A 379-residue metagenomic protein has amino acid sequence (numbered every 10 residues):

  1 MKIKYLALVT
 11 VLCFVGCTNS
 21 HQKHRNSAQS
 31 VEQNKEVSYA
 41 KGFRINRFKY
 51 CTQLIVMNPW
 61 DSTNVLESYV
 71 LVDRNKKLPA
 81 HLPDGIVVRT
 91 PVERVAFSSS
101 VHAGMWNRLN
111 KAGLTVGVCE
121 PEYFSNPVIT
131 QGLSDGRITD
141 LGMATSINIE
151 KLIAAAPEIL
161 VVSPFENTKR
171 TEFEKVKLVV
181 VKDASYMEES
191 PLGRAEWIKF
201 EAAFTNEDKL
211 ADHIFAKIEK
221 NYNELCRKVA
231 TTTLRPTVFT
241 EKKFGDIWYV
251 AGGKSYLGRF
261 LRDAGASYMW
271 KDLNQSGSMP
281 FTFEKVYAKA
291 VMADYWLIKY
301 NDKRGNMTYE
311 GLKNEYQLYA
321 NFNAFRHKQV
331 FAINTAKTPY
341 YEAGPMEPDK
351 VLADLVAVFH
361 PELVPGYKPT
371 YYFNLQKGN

Functional and structural regions predicted by a protein language model:
M1-R25, L355: Bacterial Sec-dependent N-terminal signal peptides
C17-A103, L210-V238, P339, V358 (+1 more regions): Bacterial Sec-exported substrate-binding components of ABC uptake systems
W60-I153, L160-F165: A short, structured surface patch at a secondary-structure boundary
K111, V176-V179, A264, R326: Short, structured coil segments at secondary-structure junctions
R137, N148, A156-I247, K271-D272 (+2 more regions): Extracytoplasmic substrate-binding proteins
F165-K175, Y300-K313: A ligand-binding cleft/hinge motif common to bilobed small-molecule-binding domains
N221, L225-E310: Flexible, glycine-rich surface segments
N314-A320, A324: Extended, charge-rich intrinsically disordered regulatory tails
